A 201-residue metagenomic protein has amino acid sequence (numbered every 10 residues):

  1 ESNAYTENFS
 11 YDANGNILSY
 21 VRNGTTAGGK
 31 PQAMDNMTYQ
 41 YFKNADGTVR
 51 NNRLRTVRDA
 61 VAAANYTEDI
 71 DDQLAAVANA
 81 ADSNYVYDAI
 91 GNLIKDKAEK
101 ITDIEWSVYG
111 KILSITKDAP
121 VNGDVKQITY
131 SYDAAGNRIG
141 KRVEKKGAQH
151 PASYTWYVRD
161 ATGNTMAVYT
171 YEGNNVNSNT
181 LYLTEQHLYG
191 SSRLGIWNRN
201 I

Functional and structural regions predicted by a protein language model:
E1, V86-A134: Surface-exposed extracellular loop regions of Gram-negative outer-membrane beta-barrel proteins
E1-L74, T129, V143-A148, A152-T162 (+1 more regions): Conserved catalytic cores of ATP-dependent inositol ring kinases
Y5, A81, K126: Beta-rich catalytic cores
N14-N16, I90-N92, K111, N137 (+1 more regions): Generic structural signal for coil-to-beta-strand starts
S19-Y20, K95-D96, S114-I115, I139-K141 (+2 more regions): Short hydrophobic/aromatic-rich beta-strand segments that constitute the beta-sheet cores of beta-sandwich/beta-barrel
F42-E99, Y154-I201: Short, ordered secondary-structure scaffold segments
P120-N122, G147-Q149, N175-N177: Short, cysteine-centered beta-strand-loop-beta hairpins and adjacent loop/turn segments enriched in charged/polar
G136-I139, T155: N-terminal, well-ordered alpha-helical segments
